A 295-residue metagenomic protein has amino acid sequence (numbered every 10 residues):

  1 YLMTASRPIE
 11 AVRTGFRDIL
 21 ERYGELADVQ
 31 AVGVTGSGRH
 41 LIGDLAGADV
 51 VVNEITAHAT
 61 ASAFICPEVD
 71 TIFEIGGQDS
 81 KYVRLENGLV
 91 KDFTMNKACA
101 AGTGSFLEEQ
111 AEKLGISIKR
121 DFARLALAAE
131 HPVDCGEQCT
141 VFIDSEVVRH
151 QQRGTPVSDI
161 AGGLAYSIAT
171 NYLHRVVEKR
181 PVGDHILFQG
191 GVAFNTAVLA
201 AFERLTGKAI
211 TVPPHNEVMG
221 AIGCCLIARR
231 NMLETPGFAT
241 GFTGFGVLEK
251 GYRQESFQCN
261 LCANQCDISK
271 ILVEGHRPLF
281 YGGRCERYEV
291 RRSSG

Functional and structural regions predicted by a protein language model:
Y1-V52, A200-P214, E234-V247, E255-F257 (+1 more regions): N-terminal glycine/serine-rich phosphate-binding loop of ATP-dependent small-molecule kinases, especially carbohydrate
L2-R7, N87-L127, H131, C139 (+4 more regions): Glycine-rich phosphate-binding loop plus the immediately following alpha-helix
M3-T4, Q30-V34, D49-H58, F73-G77 (+4 more regions): Active-site nucleophile and cofactor-binding loops and adjacent substrate-binding regions of central metabolic enzymes
T35-G38, S167, E178-L205, N216-G220: Glycine-rich phosphate-binding loops at beta-strand->alpha-helix junctions
G43-R120, V147-Q152, Q258, D267: Phosphate-binding/catalytic loop of phosphoryl-transfer enzymes
T60, G104-E108, P214-T243: Glycine-rich phosphate-binding/hydrolytic loop that grips phosphoryl groups
K81, R230-G295: Acidic, glycine/GT-rich loop-and beta-edge segments that sit at the periphery of enzyme/chaperone cores
I143-H174: Adenine-nucleotide phosphate-binding core of ATP-dependent small-molecule kinases
